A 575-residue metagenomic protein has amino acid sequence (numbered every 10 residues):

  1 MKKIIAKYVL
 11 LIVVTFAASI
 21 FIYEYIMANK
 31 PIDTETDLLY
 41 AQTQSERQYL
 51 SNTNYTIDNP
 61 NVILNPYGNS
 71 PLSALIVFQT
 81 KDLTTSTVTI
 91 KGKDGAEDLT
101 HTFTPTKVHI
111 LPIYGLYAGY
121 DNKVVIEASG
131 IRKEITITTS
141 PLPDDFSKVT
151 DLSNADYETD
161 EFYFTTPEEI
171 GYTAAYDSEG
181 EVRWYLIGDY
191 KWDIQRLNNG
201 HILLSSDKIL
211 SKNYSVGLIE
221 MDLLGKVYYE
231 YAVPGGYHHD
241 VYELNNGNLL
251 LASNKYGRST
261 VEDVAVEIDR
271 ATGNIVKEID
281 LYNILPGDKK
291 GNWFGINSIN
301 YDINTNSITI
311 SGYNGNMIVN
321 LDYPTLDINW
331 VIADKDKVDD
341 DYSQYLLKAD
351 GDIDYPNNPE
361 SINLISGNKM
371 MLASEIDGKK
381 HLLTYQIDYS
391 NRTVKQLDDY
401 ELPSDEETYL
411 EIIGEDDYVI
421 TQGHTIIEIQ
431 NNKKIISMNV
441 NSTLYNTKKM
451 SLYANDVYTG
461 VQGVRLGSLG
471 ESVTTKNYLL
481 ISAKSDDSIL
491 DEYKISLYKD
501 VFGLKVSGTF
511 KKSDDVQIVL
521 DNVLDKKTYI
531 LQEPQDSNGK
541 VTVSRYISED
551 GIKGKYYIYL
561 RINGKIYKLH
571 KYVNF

Functional and structural regions predicted by a protein language model:
M1-T15: N-terminal Sec-pathway targeting helices
A18-T36: Membrane-interface motif at the C-terminal end of an N-terminal transmembrane signal
E35-A41, T56, N61-V77, D82-T85 (+8 more regions): Histidine-/acidic-rich catalytic cores in large beta-rich domains
Q48-N52: Sec-dependent signal peptide cleavage junction
T89-E97: Extracellular low-complexity, O-glycosylation-prone stalks/linkers
A96-T106, D525-V543: Solvent-exposed serine/threonine-rich low-complexity stretches and specific carbohydrate-binding patches
I113-D121, I547-G554: Surface-exposed, short loops/turns at beta-strand junctions within beta-sandwich domains
T528, D536-F575: Long, highly charged alpha-helical interaction/scaffolding segments
